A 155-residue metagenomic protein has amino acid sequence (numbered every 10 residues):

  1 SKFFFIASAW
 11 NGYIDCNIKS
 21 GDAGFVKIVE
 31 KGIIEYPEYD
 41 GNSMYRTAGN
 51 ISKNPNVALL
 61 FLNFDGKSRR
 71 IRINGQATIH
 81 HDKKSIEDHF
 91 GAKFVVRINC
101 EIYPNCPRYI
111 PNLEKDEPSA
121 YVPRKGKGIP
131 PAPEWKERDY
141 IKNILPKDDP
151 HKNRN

Functional and structural regions predicted by a protein language model:
S1-N155: Binding-site signature for planar aromatic cofactors or substrates
